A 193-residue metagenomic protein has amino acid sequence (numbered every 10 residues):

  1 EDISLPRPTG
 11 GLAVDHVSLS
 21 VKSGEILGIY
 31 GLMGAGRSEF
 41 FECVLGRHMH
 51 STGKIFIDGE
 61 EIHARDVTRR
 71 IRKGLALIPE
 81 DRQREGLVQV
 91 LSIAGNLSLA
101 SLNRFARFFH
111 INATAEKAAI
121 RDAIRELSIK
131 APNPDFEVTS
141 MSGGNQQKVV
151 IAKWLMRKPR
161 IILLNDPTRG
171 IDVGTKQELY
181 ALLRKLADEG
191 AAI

Functional and structural regions predicted by a protein language model:
E1-I193: Glycine-rich phosphate-binding loops of nucleotide-dependent enzymes
